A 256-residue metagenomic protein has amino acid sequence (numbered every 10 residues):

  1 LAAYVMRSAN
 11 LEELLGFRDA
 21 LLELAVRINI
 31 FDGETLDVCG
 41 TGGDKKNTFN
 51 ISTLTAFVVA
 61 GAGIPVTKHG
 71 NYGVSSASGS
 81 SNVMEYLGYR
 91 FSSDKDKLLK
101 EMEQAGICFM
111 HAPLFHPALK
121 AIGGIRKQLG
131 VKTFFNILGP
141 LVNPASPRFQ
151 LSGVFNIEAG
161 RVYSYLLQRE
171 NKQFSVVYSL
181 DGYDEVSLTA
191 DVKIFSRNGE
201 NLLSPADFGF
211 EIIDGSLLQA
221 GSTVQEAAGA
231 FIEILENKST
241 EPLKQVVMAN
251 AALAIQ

Functional and structural regions predicted by a protein language model:
L1, T67-H69, V176-V177: Short beta-strand segments at enzyme active-site cores
A2-E12, I255: Alpha-helical support elements that line or immediately flank enzyme active sites and cofactor-binding pockets
S8-V74: Active-site cofactor/substrate anionic-group-binding motifs, chiefly glycine- and Lys/Arg-rich phosphate-binding loops
A20-I28, T48, G63, E85-S92 (+1 more regions): Glycine-rich anion-binding loops and their surrounding alpha/beta cores
Y72-R90: Active-site-proximal loop->helix
